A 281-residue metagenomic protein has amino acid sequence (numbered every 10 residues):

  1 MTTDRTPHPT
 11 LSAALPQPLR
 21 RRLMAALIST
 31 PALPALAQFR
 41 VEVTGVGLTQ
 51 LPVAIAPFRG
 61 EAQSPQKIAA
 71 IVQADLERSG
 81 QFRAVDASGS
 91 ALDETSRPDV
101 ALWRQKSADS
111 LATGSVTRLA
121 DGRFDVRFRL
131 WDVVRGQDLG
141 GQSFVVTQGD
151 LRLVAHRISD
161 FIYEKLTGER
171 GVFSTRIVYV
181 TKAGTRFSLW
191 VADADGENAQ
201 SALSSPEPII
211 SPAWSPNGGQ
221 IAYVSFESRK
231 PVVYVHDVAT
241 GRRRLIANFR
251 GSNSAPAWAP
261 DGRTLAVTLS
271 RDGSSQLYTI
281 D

Functional and structural regions predicted by a protein language model:
M1-P34: N-terminal secretory signal peptides
V43-L102, A112-T117: Short beta-strand->alpha-helix linker/helix-N-cap micro-motif that forms a surface specificity/interaction loop
S96-F161: Amphipathic beta-strand/beta-sheet edge segments enriched in Tyr/Trp
R170, T181-S188, S204-E207, V224-V233 (+2 more regions): A flexible loop/linker signature enriched in serine peptidases of the S9 family
F173, P216-N217, P260-D261: Residue-level detector of Asp-centered blade-edge/turn motifs that repeat once per structural unit in beta-propeller
D193-I210, H236-S254, I280-D281: Multi-bladed beta-propeller domains
